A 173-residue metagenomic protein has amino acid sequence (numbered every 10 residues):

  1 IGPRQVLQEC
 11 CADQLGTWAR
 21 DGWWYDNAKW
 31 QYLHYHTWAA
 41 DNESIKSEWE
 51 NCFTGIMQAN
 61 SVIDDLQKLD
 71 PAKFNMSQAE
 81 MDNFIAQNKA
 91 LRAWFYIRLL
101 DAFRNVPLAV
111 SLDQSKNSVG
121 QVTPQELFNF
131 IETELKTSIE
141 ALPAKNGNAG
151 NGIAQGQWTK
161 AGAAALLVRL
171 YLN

Functional and structural regions predicted by a protein language model:
I1-A19, H34-H36, A79, Q125: Acidic, glycine-rich segments characteristic of secretory precursors and extracytoplasmic regions
G2-R4, N75, L108-S111, N148-N151: Short, hydrophobic secondary-structure boundary micro-motifs
E9, L15, D41, L108-S118 (+1 more regions): Residues in flexible loops and secondary-structure boundaries
G22-F103, S118-E126, L135-G150: Conserved, well-structured interaction surfaces
N83, A90, N105, W158-K160 (+1 more regions): Extracellular structured ligand-interaction cores
F95-P107, L167-N173: Extended, well-ordered alpha-helical segments in internal regulatory regions
L112-D113, V119-N173: Hydrophobic, small-residue-rich alpha-helical packing segments that form membrane-like cores
